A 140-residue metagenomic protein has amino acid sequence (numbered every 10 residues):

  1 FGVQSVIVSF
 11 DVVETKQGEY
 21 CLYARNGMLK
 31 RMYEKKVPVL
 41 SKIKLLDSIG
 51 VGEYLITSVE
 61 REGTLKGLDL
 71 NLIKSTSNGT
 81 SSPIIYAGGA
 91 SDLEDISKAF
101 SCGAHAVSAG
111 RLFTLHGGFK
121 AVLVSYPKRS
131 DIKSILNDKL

Functional and structural regions predicted by a protein language model:
F1-L55, E60-R61: Conserved anion-binding
G2, A24-G27, L72-K74, C102-A104 (+1 more regions): Short, hinge-like loop/turn segments at secondary-structure boundaries
I7-D11, T57, I85-G88, S108-G110: A cross-family glycoside hydrolase active-site/sugar-binding cleft signature
G18-L22, L65-G67, I96-K98, F119-K120: Short, well-ordered secondary-structure micro-motifs
K36-L40, K66-S75: Charged helix-capping and loop-helix junction motifs
E60-E62, A90-L93, F113-T114: Short Gly/Pro-enriched loop/turn and capping motifs at secondary-structure junctions
N71-A109: Catalytic cores of alpha/beta
I96-L140: C-terminal helical cap(s) of enzyme catalytic domains, especially alpha/beta-barrels
